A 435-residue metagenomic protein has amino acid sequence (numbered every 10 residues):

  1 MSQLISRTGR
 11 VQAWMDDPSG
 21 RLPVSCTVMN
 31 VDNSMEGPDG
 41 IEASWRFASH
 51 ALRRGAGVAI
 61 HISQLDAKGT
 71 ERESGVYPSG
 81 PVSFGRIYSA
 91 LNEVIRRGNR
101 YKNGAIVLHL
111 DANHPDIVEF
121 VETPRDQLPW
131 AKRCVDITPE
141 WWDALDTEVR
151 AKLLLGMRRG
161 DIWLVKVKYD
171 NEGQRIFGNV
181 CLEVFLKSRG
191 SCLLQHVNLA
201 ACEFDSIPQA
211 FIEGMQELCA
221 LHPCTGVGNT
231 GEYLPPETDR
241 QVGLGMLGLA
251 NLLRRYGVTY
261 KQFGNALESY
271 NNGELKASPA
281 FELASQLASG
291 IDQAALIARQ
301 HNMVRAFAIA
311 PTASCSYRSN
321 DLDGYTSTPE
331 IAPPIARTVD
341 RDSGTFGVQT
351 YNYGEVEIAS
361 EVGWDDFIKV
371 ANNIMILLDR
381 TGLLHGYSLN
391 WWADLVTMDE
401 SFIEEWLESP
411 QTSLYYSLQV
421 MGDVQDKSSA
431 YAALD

Functional and structural regions predicted by a protein language model:
M1-D435: Long, C-terminal-biased catalytic regions of enzyme "large/alpha" subunits
